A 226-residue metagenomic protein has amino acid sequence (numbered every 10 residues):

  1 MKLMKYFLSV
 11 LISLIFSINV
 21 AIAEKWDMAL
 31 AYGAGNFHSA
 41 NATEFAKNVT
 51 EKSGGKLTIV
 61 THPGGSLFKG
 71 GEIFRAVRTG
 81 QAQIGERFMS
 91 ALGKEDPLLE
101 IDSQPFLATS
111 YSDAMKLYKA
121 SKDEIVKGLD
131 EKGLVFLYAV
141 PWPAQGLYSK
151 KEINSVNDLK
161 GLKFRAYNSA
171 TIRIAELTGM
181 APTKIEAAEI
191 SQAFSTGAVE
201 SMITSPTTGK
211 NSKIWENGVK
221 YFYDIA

Functional and structural regions predicted by a protein language model:
M1-F7: Positively charged n-region of N-terminal signal peptides that target proteins for export
F7-S17: Bacterial N-terminal signal peptides
I18-I22: Bacterial Sec-dependent signal peptides at the C-terminal "C-region" and cleavage site
A23-D113, D123-I125, L129-A226: N-terminal secretory/targeting leader peptides
K116: Short beta-strand-centered segments that line the small-molecule binding cleft or hinge of alpha/beta clamshell
